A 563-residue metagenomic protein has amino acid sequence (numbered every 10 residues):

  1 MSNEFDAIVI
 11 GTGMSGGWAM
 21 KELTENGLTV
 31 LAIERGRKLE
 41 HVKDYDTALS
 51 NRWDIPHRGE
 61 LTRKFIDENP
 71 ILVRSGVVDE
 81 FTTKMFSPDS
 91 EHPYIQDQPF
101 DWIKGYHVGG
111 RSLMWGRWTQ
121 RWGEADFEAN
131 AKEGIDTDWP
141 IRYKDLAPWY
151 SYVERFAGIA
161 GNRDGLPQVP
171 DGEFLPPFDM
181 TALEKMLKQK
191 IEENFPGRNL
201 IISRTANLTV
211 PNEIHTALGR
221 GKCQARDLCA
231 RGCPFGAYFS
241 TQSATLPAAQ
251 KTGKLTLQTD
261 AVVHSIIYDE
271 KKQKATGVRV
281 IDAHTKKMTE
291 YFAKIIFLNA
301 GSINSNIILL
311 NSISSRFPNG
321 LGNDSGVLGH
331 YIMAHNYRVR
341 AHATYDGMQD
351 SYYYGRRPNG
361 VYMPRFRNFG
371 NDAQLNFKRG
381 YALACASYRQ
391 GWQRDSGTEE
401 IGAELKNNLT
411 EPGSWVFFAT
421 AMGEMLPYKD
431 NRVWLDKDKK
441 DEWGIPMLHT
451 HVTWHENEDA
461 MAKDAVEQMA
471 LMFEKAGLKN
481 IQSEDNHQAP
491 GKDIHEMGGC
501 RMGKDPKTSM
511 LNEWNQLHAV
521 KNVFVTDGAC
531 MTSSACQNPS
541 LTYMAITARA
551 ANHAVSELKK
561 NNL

Functional and structural regions predicted by a protein language model:
S2-N130, I135, P140-S151, N304 (+3 more regions): N-terminal glycine-rich phosphate/pyrophosphate-binding loop and immediately adjacent elements
G17, H215-L218, G236, T241 (+3 more regions): Aromatic-residue-lined binding/catalytic grooves and analogous aromatic/hydrophobic interfacial grooves in multimeric
E25, T29, E34-P56, F235 (+7 more regions): Glycine-rich loop(s) and the adjacent beta-strand/alpha-helix scaffold that form part
H41-D44, A160-G172, K479-Q488, K560-L563: Short, glycine/acidic-rich hinge or "gate" loops at secondary-structure transitions that mediate conformational
P56-D101, Y106-H107, L113-D126, N130-D260 (+1 more regions): Conserved redox-cofactor binding core of oxidoreductases
T83-R111, W115, T119-R121, W139-Y143 (+5 more regions): FAD cofactor-binding and catalytic pocket of flavoenzymes
D89, I201-T209, R226-C229, H264-I267 (+4 more regions): A glycine-rich dinucleotide-binding beta-alpha-beta segment and adjacent secondary-structure elements that constitute
S533-A551: A conserved FAD-binding loop/helix module that cradles the flavin
